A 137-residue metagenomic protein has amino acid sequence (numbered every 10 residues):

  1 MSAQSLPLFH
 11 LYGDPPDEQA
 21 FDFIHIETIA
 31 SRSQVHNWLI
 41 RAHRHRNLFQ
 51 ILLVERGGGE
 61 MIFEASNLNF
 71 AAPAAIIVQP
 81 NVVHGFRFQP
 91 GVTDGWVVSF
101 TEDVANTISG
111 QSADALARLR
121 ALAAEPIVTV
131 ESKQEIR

Functional and structural regions predicted by a protein language model:
M1-I62, S66-L68: Generic protein-terminus/edge-of-domain signal
L6-F21, R87-R137: A hydrophobic/aromatic-rich effector-binding and dimerization subdomain of bacterial HTH-type transcriptional regulators
L52-V54, N69-F70, F86, T93: Residue-level detection of beta-strand scaffold positions
R56, P80, F100-E102: Residues immediately flanking
G58, N67, V83, E125-I127: Short, acidic/polar N-cap/turn motifs at the starts of alpha helices
E60-I62, V78, H84-P90: Short beta-strand His + acidic residue motifs that chelate non-heme Fe in jelly-roll/DSBH and cupin folds
A65-Q79: Short acidic-glycine-tyrosine-enriched beta hairpin
